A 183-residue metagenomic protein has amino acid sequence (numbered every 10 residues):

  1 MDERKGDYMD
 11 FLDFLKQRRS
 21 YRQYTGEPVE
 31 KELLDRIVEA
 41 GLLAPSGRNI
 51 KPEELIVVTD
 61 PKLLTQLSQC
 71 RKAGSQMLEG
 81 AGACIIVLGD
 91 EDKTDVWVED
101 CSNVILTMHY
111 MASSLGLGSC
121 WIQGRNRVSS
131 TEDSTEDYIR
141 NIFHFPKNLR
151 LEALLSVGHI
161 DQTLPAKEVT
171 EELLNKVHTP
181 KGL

Functional and structural regions predicted by a protein language model:
D2-L183: Acidic, surface-exposed loops and disordered segments
